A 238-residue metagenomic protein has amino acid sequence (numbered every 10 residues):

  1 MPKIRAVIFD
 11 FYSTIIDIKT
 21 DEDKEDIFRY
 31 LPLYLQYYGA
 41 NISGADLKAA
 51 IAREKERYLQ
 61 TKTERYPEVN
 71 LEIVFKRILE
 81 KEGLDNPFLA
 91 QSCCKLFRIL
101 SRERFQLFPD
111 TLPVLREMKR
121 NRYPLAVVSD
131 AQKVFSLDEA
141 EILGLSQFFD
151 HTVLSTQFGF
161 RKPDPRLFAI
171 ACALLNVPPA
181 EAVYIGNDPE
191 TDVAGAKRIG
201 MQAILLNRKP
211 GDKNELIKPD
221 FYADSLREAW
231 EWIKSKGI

Functional and structural regions predicted by a protein language model:
M1-V7, D17-D21, Y38-A45, A90 (+3 more regions): Asp-based, Mg2+/Mn2+-dependent phosphohydrolase catalytic module
P2-P109: N-terminal helical cap/lid subdomain that shapes the substrate entry/recognition surface in HAD-like hydrolases
